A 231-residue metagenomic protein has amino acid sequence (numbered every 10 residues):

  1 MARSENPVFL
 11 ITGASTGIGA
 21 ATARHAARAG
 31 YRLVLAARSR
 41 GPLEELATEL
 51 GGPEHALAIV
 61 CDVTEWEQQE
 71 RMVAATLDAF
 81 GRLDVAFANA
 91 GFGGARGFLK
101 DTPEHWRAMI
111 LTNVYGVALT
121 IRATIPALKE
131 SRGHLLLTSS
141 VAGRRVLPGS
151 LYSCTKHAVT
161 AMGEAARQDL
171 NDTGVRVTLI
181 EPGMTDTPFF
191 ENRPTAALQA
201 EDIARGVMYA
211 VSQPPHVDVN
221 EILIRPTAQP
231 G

Functional and structural regions predicted by a protein language model:
S15-T16: Conserved glycine-rich cofactor-binding loop
A29-L46: Conserved glycine-rich Rossmann-like NAD(P)H-binding loop of the short-chain dehydrogenase/reductase
V60-R71, P103: The beta1-alpha1 cofactor-binding region of Rossmann-like NAD(H)/NADP(H)-dependent oxidoreductases
G97-R107: Substrate-binding pocket helix/loop in short-chain dehydrogenase/reductase
I121, T155-K156: Active-site helix of classical SDR
S140: Residue(s) in the substrate-gating loop at a strand-loop-helix junction that position the organic substrate next
V175, L179-I180, R193-G231: C-terminal helical subdomain
